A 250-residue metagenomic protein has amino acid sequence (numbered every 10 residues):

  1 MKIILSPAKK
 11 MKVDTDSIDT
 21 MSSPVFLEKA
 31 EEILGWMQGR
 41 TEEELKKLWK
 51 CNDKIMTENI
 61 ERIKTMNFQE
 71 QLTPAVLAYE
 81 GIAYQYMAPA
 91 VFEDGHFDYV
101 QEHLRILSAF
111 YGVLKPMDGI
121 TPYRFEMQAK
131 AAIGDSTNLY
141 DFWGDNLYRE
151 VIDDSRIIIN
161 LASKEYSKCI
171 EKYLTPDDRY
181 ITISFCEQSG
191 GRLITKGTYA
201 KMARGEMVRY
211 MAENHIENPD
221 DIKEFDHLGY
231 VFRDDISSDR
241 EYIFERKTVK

Functional and structural regions predicted by a protein language model:
K2-S6, I157-N160: Short hydrophobic beta-strand segments
I4-V91: Active-site helix-to-loop segments that bind/position phosphate- or nucleotide-bearing substrates and donors across
P89-S238, I243-K250: Internal, well-folded beta-alpha domain core
